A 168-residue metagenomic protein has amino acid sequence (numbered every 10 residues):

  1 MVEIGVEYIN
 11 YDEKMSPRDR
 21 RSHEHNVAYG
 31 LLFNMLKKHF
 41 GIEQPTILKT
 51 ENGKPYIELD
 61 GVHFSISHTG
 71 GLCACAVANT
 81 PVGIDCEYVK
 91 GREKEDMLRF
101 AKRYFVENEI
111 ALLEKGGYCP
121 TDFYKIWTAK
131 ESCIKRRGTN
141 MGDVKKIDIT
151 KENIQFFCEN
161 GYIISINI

Functional and structural regions predicted by a protein language model:
M1-I168: Core catalytic alpha/beta fold that binds nucleotide/phospho-ligands
